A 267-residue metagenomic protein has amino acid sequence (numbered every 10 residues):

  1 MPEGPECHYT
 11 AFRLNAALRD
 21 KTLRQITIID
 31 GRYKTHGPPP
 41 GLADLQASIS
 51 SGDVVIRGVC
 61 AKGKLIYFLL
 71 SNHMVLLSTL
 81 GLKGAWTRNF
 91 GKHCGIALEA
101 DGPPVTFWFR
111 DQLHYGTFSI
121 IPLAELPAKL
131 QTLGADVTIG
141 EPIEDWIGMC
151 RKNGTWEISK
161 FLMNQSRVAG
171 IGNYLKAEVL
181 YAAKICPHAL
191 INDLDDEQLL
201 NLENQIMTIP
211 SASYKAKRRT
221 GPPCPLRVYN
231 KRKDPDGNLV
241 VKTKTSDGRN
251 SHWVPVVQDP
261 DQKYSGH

Functional and structural regions predicted by a protein language model:
M1-P127, S251, D259-H267: Acidic, proline/glycine-enriched N-terminal capping motif
E3-E6, I171, L202: Hydrophobic (often cysteine-bearing) scaffold residues that line and stabilize catalytic clefts of nucleotide/cofactor
A17, K21, I56, N153-I158 (+3 more regions): Short secondary-structure junctions and interdomain/linker hinges
R24-T27, I158-S166, N173, L194 (+1 more regions): Short coil/turn segments at secondary-structure boundaries
D53-V55, F161-M163, G237-L239: Short hydrophobic "helix-edge" motifs at membrane interfaces and signal-peptide entry regions
L70-N72, L76-I171, L175-A182, E197 (+2 more regions): Phosphate/anion-contacting hairpin/loop surfaces
K152-W156, A177, Y181-P210, Y214-A216: Accessory alpha-helical DNA-binding modules that contact the DNA backbone or grooves
P210-H267: C-terminal accessory segment of soluble enzyme catalytic cores
